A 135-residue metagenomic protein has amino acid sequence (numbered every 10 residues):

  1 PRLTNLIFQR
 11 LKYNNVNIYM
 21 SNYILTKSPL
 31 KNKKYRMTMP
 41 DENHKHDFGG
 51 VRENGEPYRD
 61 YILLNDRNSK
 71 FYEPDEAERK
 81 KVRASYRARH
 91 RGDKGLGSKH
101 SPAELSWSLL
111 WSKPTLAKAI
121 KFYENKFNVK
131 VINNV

Functional and structural regions predicted by a protein language model:
P1-Y19: Short, Lys/Arg-enriched N-terminal segments with co-localized hydrophobic residues within the first ~10-30 amino acids
N15-V135: Arg/Lys-rich, low-complexity, intrinsically disordered basic segments
